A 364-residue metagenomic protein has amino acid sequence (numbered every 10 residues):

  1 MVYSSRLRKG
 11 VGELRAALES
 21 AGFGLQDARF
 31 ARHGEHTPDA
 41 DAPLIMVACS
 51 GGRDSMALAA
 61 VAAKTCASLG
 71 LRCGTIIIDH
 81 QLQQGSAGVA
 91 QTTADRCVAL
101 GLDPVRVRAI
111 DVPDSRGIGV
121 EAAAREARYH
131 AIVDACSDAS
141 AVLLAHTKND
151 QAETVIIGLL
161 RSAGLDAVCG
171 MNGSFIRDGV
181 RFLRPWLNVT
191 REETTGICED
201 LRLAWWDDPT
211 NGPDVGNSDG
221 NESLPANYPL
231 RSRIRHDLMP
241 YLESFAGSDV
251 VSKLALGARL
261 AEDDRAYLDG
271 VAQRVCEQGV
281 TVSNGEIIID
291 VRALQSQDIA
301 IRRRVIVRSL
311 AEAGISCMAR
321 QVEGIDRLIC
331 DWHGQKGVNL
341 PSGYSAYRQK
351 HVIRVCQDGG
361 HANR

Functional and structural regions predicted by a protein language model:
M1-H236: Core alpha/beta nucleotide-donor-binding catalytic domains of modification enzymes
L25-R32, W206-G212, G247-L254, G314-V322: Short, surface-exposed acidic
M56, E153-T154, S232, H236 (+3 more regions): Non-catalytic, well-ordered alpha-helical scaffold segments
V61-S68, Y241, S309-A313: Active-site catalytic microenvironments for nucleophilic, acid-base chemistry
R161, L165, S244-V251, A266 (+2 more regions): Alpha-helix boundary/capping and short turn/kink residues
T195-I197, L201-R259, D263-A266, G337-P341 (+2 more regions): Mid-to-C-terminal catalytic subdomains of enzymes that bind/position adenosyl phosphate moieties or nucleic-acid
S252, L256, Q273, E277 (+1 more regions): Mid-to-C-terminal catalytic/tRNA-binding core of tRNA(Ile)-lysidine synthase
A261, R265-G279: Oxyanion-binding "anion nests"
